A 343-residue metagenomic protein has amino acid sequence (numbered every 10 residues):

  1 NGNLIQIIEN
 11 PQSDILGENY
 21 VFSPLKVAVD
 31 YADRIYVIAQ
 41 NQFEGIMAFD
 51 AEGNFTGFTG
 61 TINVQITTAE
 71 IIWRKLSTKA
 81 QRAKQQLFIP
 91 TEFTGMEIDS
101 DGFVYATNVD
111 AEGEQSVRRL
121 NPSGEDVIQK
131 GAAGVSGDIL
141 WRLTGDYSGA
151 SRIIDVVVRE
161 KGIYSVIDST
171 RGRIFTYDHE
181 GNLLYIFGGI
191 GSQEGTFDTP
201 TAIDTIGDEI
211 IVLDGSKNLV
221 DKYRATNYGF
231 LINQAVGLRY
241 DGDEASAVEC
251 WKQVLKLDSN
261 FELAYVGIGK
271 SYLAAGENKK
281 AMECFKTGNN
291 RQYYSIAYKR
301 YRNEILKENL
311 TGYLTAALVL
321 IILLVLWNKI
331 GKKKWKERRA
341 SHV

Functional and structural regions predicted by a protein language model:
N1-N278, F285-N289, S295-V343: Eukaryotic scaffold repeat domains enriched in small/polar residues
